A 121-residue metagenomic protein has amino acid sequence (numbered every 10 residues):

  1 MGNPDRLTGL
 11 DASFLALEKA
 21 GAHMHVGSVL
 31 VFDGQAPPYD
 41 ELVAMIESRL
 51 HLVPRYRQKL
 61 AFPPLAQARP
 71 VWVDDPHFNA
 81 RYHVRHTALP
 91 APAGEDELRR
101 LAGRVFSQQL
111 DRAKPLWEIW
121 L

Functional and structural regions predicted by a protein language model:
M1-L121: Non-catalytic N-terminal regions of enzymes
